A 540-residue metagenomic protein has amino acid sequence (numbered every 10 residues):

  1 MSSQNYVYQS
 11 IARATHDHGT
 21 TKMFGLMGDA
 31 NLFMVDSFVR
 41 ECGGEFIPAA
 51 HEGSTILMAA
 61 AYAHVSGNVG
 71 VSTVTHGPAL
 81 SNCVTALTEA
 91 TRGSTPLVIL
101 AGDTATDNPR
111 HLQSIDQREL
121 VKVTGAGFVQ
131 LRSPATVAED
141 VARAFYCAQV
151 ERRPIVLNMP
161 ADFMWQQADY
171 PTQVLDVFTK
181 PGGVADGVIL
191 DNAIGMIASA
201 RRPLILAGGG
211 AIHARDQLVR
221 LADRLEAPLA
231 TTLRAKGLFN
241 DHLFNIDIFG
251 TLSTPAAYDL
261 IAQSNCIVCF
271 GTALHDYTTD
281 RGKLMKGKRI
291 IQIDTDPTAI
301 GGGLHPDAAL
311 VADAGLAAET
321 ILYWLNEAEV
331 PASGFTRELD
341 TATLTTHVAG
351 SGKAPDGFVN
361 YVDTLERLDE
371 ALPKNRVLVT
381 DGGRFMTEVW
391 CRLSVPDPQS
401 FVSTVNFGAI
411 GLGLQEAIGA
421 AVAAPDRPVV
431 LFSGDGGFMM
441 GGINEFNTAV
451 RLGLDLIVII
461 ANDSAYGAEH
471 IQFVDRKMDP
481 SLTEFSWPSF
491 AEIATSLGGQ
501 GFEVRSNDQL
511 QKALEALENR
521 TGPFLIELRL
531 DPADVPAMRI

Functional and structural regions predicted by a protein language model:
M1-V7, A135, I155-M159, Y170-T172 (+5 more regions): Phosphate/pyrophosphate-binding active-site segments
Y8-T21, L26-D29, M34-V39, D340-D426: Active-site diphosphate/adenylate-binding microenvironment
S10-T21, A61-G67, T91, C147-E151 (+6 more regions): Glycine-rich phosphate/diphosphate-binding loops that line cofactor/substrate pockets in enzymes
L32-T106, I205, A257, Q263-C266 (+2 more regions): Thiamine diphosphate
R40, N108-R110, K122, G301-G303 (+4 more regions): Thiamine diphosphate
H64, G209-I291, P396-R427, G441-N444 (+4 more regions): Glycine-rich, anion-gripping cofactor-binding loops and their flanking helix/strand elements in enzyme active sites
L100-D140, P181, L233-R337: Glycine-rich, acidic loop regions that bind phosphate or pyrophosphate groups
V137, R143, C147-S199, V348: Conformationally flexible catalytic loops at phosphate/diphosphate-handling active centers
